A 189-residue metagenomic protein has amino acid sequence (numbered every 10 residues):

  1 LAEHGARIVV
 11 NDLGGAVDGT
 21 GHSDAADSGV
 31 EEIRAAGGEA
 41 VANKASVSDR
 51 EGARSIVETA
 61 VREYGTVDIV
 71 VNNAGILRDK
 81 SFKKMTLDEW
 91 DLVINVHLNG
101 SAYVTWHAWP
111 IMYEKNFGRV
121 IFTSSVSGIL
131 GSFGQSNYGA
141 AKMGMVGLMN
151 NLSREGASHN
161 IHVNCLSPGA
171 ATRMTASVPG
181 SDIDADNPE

Functional and structural regions predicted by a protein language model:
E3-H4, M112-E114, L130, V146 (+1 more regions): Active-site-adjacent segment of SDR/Rossmann-fold oxidoreductases
H4-D27: Conserved glycine-rich Rossmann-like NAD(P)H-binding loop of the short-chain dehydrogenase/reductase
S23, K44-E58, L87: The beta1-alpha1 cofactor-binding region of Rossmann-like NAD(H)/NADP(H)-dependent oxidoreductases
A36-E39, T59-N72, R78-S81, F117 (+1 more regions): A glycine-rich helix->loop->beta "capping" turn within Rossmann-like NAD(P)(H)-dependent oxidoreductase domains
S81-F82, T86-I94: Substrate-binding pocket helix/loop in short-chain dehydrogenase/reductase
T105, A141: Active-site helix of classical SDR
S125: Residue(s) in the substrate-gating loop at a strand-loop-helix junction that position the organic substrate next
